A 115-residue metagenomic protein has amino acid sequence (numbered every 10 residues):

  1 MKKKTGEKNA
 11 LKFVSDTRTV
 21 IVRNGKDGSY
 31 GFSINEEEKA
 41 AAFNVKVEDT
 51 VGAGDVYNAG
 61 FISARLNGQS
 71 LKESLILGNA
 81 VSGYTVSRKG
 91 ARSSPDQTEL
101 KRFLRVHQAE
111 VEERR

Functional and structural regions predicted by a protein language model:
K4-R115: Conserved phosphate-binding/catalytic region of the ribokinase-like
